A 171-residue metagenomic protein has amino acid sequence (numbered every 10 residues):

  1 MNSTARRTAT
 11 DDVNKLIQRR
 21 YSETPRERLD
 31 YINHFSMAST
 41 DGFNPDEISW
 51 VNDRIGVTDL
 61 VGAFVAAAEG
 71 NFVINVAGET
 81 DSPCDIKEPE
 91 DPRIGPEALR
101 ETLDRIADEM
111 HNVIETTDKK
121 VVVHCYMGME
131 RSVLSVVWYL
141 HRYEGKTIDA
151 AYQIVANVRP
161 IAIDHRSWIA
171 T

Functional and structural regions predicted by a protein language model:
N2-T40, F64: A short, flexible N-terminal coil/short beta segment enriched in small residues
I32-V123, W138-T171: Cysteine-based protein phosphatase catalytic domain of the PTP/DSP
C125-M127: Short, well-ordered beta-to-alpha junction loops that form the rim of enzyme active sites and present histidine/acidic
M129-L134: Glycine-rich nucleophile elbow surrounding the catalytic serine of serine-hydrolase chemistry
